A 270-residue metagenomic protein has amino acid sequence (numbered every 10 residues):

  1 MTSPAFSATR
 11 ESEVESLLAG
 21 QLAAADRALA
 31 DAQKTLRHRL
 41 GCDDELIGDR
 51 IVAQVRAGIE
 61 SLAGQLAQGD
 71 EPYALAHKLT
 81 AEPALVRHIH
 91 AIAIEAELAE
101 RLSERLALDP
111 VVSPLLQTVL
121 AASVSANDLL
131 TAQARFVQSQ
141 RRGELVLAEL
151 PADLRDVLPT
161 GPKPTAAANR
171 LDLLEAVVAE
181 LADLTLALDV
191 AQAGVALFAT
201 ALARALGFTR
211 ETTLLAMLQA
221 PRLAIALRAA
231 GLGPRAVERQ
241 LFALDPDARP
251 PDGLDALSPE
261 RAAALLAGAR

Functional and structural regions predicted by a protein language model:
M1-R270: Alpha-helical scaffold segments
